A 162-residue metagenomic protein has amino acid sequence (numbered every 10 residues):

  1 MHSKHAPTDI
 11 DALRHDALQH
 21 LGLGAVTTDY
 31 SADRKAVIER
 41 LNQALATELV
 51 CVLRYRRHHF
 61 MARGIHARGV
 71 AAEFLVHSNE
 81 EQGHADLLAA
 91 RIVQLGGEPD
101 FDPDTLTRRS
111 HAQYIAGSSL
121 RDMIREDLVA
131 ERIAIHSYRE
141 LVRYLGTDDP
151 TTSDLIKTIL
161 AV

Functional and structural regions predicted by a protein language model:
M1-V162: Iron-associated oxidoreductase/ferritin-like identity signal
